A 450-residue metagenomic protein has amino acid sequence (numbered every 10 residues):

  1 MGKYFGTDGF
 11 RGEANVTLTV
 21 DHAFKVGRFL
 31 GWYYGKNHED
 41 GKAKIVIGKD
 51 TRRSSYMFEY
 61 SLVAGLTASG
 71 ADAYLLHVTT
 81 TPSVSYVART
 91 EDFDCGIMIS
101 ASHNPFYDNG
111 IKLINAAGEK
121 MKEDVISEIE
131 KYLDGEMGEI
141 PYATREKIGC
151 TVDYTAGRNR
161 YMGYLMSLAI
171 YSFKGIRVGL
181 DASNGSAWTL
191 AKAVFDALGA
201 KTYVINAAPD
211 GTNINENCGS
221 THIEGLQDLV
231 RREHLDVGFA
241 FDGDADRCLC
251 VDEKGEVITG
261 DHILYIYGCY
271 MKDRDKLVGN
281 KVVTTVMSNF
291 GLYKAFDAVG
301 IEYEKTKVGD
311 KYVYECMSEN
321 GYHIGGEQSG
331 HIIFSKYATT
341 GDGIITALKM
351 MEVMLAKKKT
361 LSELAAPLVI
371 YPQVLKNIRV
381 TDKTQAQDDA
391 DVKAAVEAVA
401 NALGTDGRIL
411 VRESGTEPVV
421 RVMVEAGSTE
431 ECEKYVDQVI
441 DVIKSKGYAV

Functional and structural regions predicted by a protein language model:
M1-A64, A68-S69, I148-V178, T384-Q385: An N-terminal, well-structured beta->alpha segment
F5-G6, I47, A73-V78, M98-I99 (+7 more regions): General beta-strand structural signal in soluble alpha/beta enzymes
E13, N109-E233: Gly/Ser/Thr-enriched, mixed-charge loops and adjacent short helices that form phosphate/oxyanion-binding elements
K44-D108, A193-V251: N-terminal small/polar loop signature for handling phosphorylated ligands or for N-terminal nucleophile
K122, V204, E256-D275, G343-V353: Gly/Ser/Thr-rich active-site loops/lids in small-molecule metabolic enzymes that frequently grip phosphoryl groups
S127-M162, S167, E253-G326, I333-F334: Proline/glycine-rich low-complexity loops and linkers
V237, R274-V450: Phosphate-binding and adjacent anionic-ligand microenvironments
